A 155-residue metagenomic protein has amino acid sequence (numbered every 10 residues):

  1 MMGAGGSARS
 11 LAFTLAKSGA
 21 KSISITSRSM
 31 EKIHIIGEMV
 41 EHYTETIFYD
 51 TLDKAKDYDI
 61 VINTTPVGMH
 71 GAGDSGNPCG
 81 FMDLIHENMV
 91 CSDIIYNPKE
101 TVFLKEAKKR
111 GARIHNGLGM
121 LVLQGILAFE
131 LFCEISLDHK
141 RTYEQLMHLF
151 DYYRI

Functional and structural regions predicted by a protein language model:
M1-A16: Glycine-rich adenosine-cofactor-binding loop
M1-M2, I25, D93: Hydrophobic Val/Ile/Leu positions in short beta-strands of Rossmann-like dinucleotide-binding domains
A4, R28, Y96: Cofactor-binding loop segments of dinucleotide-utilizing enzymes, especially the Rossmann-like FAD- and NAD(P)+-binding
F13-K17, E38, K105, K109: Short, well-ordered alpha-helices that flank and scaffold nucleotide-derived cofactor binding pockets
S18-V40: NAD(P)-binding Rossmann-fold cofactor-contacting core
I33-I36, D57-D59, Q124-L127: Short, charged, surface-exposed secondary-structure boundary motifs
Y43-I114: Rossmann-like adenosine-cofactor binding region
V90, I94-I155: Adenosine-phosphate binding glycine-rich loop
